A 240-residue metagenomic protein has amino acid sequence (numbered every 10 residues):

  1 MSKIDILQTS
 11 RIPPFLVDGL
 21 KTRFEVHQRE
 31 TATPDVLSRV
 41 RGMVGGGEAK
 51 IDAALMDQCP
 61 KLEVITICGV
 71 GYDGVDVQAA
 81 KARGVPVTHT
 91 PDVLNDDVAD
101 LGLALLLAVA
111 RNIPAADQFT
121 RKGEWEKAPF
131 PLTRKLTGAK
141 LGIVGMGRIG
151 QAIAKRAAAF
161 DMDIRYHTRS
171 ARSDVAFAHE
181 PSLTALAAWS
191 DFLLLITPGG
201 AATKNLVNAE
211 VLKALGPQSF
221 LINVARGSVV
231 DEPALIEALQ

Functional and structural regions predicted by a protein language model:
M1-T88, N208: An N-terminal-biased, well-structured beta-alpha scaffold segment characteristic of Rossmann-like dinucleotide-binding
K21, P60, A158, G216-P217 (+1 more regions): Short conserved AdoMet
R23-T31, G45-G47, R121-P129, S173-E180 (+2 more regions): Short gly/ser/thr-rich secondary-structure transition/capping motifs
E25, P86, A108, N112 (+1 more regions): Residue-level detector of anion-binding/catalytic polar loops
I51-A54, R169-Q240: Rossmann-like adenosine-cofactor binding region
E63, P86, K140-G142, D163 (+2 more regions): Structural signature of beta-strand start/N-cap positions in the alpha/beta core of ABC transporter nucleotide-binding
P91-K140, A152-K155, A159: Phosphate-binding beta-alpha-beta segment of Rossmann-like dinucleotide-binding domains, i.e., the NAD(P)
M146-G147: Glycine-rich Rossmann-fold phosphate-binding loop(s) that bind the pyrophosphate of adenine dinucleotide cofactors
